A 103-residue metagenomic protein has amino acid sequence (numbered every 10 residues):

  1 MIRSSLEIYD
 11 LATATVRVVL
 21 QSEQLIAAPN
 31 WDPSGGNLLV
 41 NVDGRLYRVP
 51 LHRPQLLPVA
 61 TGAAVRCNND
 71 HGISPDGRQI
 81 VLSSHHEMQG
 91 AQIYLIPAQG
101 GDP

Functional and structural regions predicted by a protein language model:
R3, G90-Q92: A detector of repeated loop/turn-to-beta-strand junctions in beta-rich toroidal repeat architectures
Y9-L25, L51-R66, I96-P103: Multi-bladed beta-propeller domains
L25-A27, C67-N69, Q89: Beta-rich catalytic cores
P33-S34, P75-D76: Residue-level detector of Asp-centered blade-edge/turn motifs that repeat once per structural unit in beta-propeller
L38, I80-V81: Hydrophobic beta-strand positions that form the internal "hydrophobic ladder" of WD40/Gbeta-like beta-propeller blades
R45-L46, H86-Q89: Short glycine/acidic-enriched loop and turn motifs that connect beta-strands
